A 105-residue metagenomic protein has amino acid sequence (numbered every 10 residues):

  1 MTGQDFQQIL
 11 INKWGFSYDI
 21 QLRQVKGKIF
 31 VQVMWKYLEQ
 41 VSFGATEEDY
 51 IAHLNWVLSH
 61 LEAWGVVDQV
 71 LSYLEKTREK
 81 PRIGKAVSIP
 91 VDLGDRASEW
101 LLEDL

Functional and structural regions predicted by a protein language model:
M1-K26: Extended alpha-helical interaction segments
G3, G27-V31, Y50, L54: Short runs of predominantly hydrophobic/aromatic residues within well-ordered alpha helices that form helix-helix
Q4-F6, R23-Q24, A45, E99-L105: Contiguous interface-forming segments/domains that mediate binding rather than catalysis
F16, I20-Q24, V57, E75-R78 (+1 more regions): Basic helix-extension-helix modules of the SAP/HeH family
I29-Q40: Short, hydrophobic/amphipathic alpha-helical patches that form generic packing surfaces within helical domains
L38-E47, I51: Mature extracytoplasmic domains of secretory-pathway proteins
E48-W64: Short secondary-structure subsegments characteristic of cysteine-rich extracellular domains
A63-L105: Intrinsically disordered, low-complexity, Lys/Arg-biased terminal tails
